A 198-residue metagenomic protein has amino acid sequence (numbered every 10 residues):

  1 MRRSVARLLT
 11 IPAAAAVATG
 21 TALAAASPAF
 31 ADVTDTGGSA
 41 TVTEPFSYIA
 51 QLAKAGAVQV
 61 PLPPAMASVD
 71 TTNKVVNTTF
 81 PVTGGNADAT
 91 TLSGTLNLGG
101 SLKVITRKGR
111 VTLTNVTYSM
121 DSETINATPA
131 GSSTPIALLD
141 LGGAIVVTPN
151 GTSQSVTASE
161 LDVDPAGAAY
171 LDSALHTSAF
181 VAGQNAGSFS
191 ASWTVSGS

Functional and structural regions predicted by a protein language model:
M1-A31: Secretory targeting and sorting signals
L8, A14, F30, M66 (+2 more regions): Low-complexity, intrinsically disordered short peptide segments enriched in small/polar/basic residues
A13, S27, G56, D140-I145 (+4 more regions): Generic low-complexity, intrinsically disordered sequence content enriched in small uncharged/hydrophobic residues
A16, L52, T90, L96 (+7 more regions): Compositionally biased, low-complexity repeat tracts
F30-A89, Q154, E160-S198: N-terminal segment immediately downstream of the Sec signal-peptide cleavage site in secreted/extracellular proteins
P64-P135: Predominantly extracellular/secreted and cell-surface proteins with exposed, flexible low-complexity segments
N115-D164: Acidic, glycine-rich flexible loop segments
